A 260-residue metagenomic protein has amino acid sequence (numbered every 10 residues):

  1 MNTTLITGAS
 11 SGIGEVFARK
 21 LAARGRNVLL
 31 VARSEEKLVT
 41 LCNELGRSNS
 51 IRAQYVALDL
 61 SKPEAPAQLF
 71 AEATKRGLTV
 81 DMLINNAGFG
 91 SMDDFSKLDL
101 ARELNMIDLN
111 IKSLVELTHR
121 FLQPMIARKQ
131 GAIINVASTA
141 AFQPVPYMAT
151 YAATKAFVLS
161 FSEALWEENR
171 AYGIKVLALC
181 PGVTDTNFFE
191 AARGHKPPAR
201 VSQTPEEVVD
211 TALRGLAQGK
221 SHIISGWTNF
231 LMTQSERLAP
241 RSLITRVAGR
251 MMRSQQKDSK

Functional and structural regions predicted by a protein language model:
S10-S11: Conserved glycine-rich cofactor-binding loop
R24-L41: Conserved glycine-rich Rossmann-like NAD(P)H-binding loop of the short-chain dehydrogenase/reductase
E35-E36, V56-Q68, L100: The beta1-alpha1 cofactor-binding region of Rossmann-like NAD(H)/NADP(H)-dependent oxidoreductases
D94-S96, R102-I107: Substrate-binding pocket helix/loop in short-chain dehydrogenase/reductase
T118, T154: Active-site helix of classical SDR
S138: Residue(s) in the substrate-gating loop at a strand-loop-helix junction that position the organic substrate next
W166-L231, S242: SDR active-site lid
